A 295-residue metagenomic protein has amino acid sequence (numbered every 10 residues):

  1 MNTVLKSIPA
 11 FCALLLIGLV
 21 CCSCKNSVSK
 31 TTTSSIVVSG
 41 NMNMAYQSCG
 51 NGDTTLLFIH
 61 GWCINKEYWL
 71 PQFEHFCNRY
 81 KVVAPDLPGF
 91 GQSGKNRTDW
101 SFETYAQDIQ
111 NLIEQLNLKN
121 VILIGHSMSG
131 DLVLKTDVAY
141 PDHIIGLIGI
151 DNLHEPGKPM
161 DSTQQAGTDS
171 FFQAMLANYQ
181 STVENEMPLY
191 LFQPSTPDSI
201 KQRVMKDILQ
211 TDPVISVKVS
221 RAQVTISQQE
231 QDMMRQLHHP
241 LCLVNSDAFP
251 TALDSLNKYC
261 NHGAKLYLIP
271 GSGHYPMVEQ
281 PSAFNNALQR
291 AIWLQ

Functional and structural regions predicted by a protein language model:
N2-L56, R79-Y80, K119, Q202 (+3 more regions): Alpha/beta-hydrolase fold catalytic core
G40-M42, Q47, A84-I124, M128 (+1 more regions): Active-site loop/oxyanion-hole signature of alpha/beta-hydrolase fold enzymes
M42, S48-G94: Conserved HGGG/HGGXW glycine-rich cap/lid loop of the alpha/beta-hydrolase fold
Y68-W69, S93-D99, P159-D161, D254: Conserved catalytic-core motifs of eukaryotic protein kinase domains, centered on the activation segment
K135-V138, I145-N178: Flexible "cap/lid" loop of the alpha/beta hydrolase fold
K158-Q164, A177-R235: Conserved alpha/beta-hydrolase catalytic His-Asp/Glu region
Q210-L268: Conserved serine/cysteine hydrolase catalytic core
S272-N285: Catalytic histidine-centered segment of alpha/beta-hydrolase-like enzymes
